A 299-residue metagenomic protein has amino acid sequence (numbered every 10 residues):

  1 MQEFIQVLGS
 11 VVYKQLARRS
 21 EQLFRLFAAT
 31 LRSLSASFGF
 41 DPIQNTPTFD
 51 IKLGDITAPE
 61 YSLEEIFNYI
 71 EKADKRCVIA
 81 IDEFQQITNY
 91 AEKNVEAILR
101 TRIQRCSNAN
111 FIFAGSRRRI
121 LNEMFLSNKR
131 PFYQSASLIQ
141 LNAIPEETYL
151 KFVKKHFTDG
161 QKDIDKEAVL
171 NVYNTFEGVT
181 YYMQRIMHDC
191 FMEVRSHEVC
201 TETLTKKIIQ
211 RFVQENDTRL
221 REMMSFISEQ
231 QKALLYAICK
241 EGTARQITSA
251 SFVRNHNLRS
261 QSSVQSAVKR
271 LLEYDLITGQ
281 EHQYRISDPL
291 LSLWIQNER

Functional and structural regions predicted by a protein language model:
M1, Q86, S116-I120, I144-E146 (+1 more regions): Conserved nucleotide-binding/hydrolysis micro-motifs of P-loop NTPases
M1-V78, S262: P-loop NTPase nucleotide-binding core
F49-R117, L126: Conserved Walker B catalytic segment
I98, D189, R270: Alpha-helical DNA-recognition elements
R118-A136: Short regulatory helix/loop adjacent to the ATP-binding pocket of P-loop NTPases
S137-T148: Conserved AAA+ ATPase "SRH/arginine-finger" region at the nucleotide-binding site
L150, K154-R219, E229, G279-E281: Amphipathic alpha-helical "lid/sensor" segments that cap RecA-like P-loop NTPase cores
T218-R299: C-terminal leucine-rich, beta-strand-based interaction scaffolds used for sensing/assembly
